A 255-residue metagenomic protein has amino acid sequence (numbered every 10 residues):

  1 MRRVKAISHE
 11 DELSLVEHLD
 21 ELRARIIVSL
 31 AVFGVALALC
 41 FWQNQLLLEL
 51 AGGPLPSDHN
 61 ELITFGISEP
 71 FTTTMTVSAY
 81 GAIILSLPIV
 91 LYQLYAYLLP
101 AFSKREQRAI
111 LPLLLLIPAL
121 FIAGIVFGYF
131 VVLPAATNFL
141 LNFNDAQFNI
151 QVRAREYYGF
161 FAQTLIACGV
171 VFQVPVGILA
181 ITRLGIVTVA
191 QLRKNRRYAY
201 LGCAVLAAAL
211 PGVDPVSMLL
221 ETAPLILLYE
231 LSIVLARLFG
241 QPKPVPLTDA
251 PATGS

Functional and structural regions predicted by a protein language model:
M1-S255: Membrane topogenic/interface segments and analogous intrinsically disordered interaction regions
